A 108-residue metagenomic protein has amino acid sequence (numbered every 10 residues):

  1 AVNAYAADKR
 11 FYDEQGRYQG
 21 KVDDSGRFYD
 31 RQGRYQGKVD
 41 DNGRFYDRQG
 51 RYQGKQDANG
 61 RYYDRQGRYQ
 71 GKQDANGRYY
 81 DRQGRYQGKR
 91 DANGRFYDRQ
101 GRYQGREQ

Functional and structural regions predicted by a protein language model:
Y5-Q108: Repetitive, compositionally biased segments used for assembly/scaffolding
